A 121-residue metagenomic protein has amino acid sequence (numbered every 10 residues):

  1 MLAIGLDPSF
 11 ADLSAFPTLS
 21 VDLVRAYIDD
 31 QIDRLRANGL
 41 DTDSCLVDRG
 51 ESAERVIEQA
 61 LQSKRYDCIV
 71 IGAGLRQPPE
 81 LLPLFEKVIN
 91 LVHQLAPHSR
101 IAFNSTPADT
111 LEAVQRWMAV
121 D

Functional and structural regions predicted by a protein language model:
M1-A15: N-terminal, charge-rich interaction modules
L13-Y27: Glycine- and acidic-residue-enriched helix-capping/strand-helix junction motifs
Y27, L84-D121: Ser/Thr/Gly-rich flexible loops in soluble cytosolic domains mediating phosphotransfer, phosphorylation
D30-D41: Short helix-loop-beta junction
D43-S52, N104-P107: Short beta->alpha junction loops
E51-I57, E112: Structural motif
R55-H93: Mid-chain, well-packed structural core segment of small domains
